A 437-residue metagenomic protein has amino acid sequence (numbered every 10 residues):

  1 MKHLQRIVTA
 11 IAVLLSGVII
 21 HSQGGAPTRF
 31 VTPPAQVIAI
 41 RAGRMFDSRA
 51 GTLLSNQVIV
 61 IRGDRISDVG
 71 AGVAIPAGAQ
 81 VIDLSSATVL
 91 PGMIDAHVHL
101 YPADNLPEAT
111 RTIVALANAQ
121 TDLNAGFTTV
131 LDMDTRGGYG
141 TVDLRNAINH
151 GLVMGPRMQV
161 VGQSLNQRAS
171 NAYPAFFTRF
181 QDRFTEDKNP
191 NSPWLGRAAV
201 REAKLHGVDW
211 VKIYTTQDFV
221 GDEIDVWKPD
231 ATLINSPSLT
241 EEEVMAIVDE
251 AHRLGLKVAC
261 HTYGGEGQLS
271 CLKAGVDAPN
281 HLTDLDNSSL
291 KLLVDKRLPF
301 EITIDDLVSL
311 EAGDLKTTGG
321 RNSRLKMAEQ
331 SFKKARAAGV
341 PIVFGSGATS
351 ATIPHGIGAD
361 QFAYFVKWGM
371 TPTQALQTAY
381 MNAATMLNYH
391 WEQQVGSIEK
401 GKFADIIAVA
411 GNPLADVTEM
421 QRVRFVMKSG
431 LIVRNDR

Functional and structural regions predicted by a protein language model:
V8-H21: Bacterial N-terminal signal peptides
G24-G25, F30-Q36, M45, A50-L90: Histidine-rich, glycine-flanked metal-binding segment
G43, A379, I398-R437: C-terminal cap of metal-dependent C-N hydrolases
A87-L152, R168-T178, E242, A274: Metal-associated gating/positioning segment near the N- to mid-region
Y101-I113, A175-A198, K257-A259: Active-site mouth loops of central-metabolism enzymes
L116-T141, G155-Q163, V208-D218, K257 (+4 more regions): Divalent metal-dependent hydrolysis catalytic cores, especially in the metallo-beta-lactamase
N146-S164, K228-C260, R297-D305: Alpha-helix-loop-beta-strand connector modules within alpha/beta enzyme cores
R253, R324-N412: His/Asp/Glu-enriched, well-ordered alpha-helical/loop segment that forms or immediately abuts the divalent-metal
